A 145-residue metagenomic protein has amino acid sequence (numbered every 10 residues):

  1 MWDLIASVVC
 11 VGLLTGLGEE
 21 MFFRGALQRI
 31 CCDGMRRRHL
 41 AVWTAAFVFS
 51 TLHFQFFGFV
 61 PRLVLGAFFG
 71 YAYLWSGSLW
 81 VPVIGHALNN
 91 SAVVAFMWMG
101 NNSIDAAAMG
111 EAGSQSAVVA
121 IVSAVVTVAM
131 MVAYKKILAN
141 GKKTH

Functional and structural regions predicted by a protein language model:
M1-A6, P61, G110-V118: Juxtamembrane helix-entry segments on the extracytoplasmic side of multipass membrane proteins
M1-T15, R29, D33: Juxtamembrane helix-loop-helix connectors linking adjacent transmembrane helices in multi-pass membrane enzymes
V9, V60-A67, L88, A92 (+1 more regions): Membrane-embedded alpha-helical segments of multi-pass membrane proteins, especially the transmembrane helices
V11, R38-H53: Small-polar-interrupted transmembrane alpha-helices in polytopic inner-membrane proteins
G18-T44, Y71-S78: Membrane-interface helix/loop boundary segments of multi-pass membrane proteins
F22-C31, V60, I84-G85, A92-V93: Active-site-flanking alpha-helical
T44-V48, V64, I84, L88: Hydrophobic residues within alpha-helical transmembrane segments of multi-pass solute transporters/permease subunits
A87-H145: C-terminal membrane module of polytopic membrane proteins
